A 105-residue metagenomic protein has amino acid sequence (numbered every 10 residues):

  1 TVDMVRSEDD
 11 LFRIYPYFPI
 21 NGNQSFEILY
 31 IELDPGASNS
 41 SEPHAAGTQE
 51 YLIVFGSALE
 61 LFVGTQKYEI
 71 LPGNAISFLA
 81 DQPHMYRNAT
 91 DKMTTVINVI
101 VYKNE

Functional and structural regions predicted by a protein language model:
D3-E42, V99-K103: A short glycine-rich, His/Asp/Glu-containing loop-to-beta-strand
D10-R13, Q24, L71, A80-E105: Ligand-binding loop in jelly-roll beta-barrel domains
F12, I28, Q49, T65 (+1 more regions): Short coil/loop residues immediately preceding or within conserved phosphate-binding loops of NTP-utilizing enzyme
Y17, S57, G73-A75: Short hydrophobic/aromatic patches on the structural cores and recognition surfaces of FHA
Y30-D34, H44-L61: Short, conserved beta-strand element in jelly-roll/cupin
S41, L61-F62, Y68, H84-T90: Short beta-strand His + acidic residue motifs that chelate non-heme Fe in jelly-roll/DSBH and cupin folds
G64-A80: Short acidic-glycine-tyrosine-enriched beta hairpin
